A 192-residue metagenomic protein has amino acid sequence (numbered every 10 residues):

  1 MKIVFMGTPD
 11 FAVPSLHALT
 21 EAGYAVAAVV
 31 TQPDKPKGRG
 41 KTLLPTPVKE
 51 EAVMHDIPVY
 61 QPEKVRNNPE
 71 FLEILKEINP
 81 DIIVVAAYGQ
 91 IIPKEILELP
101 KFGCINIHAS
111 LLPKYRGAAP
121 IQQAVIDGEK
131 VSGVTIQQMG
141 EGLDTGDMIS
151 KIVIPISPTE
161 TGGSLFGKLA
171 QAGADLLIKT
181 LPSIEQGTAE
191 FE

Functional and structural regions predicted by a protein language model:
M1-E192: One-carbon transfer enzymes
